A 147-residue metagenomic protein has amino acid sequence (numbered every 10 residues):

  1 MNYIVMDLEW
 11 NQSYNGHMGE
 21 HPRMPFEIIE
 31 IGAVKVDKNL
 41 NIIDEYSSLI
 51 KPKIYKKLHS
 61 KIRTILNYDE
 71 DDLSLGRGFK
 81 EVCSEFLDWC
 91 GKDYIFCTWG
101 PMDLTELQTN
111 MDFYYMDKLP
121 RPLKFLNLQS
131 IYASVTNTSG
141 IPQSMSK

Functional and structural regions predicted by a protein language model:
M1-E9, D71, G91, T98: Short N-terminal secondary-structure initiator segments
M1-N39: Entry/capping segment at the start of metal-dependent catalytic domains with acidic active-site entry clusters
P22, D72-L75, T138: Alpha-helix initiation/capping motif
F26-I31, K35-L66, L87-K147: Metal-dependent phosphoesterase core characteristic of DEDDh/y 3'-5' exonuclease domains
R63-C83: Metal-dependent phosphoesterase signature
